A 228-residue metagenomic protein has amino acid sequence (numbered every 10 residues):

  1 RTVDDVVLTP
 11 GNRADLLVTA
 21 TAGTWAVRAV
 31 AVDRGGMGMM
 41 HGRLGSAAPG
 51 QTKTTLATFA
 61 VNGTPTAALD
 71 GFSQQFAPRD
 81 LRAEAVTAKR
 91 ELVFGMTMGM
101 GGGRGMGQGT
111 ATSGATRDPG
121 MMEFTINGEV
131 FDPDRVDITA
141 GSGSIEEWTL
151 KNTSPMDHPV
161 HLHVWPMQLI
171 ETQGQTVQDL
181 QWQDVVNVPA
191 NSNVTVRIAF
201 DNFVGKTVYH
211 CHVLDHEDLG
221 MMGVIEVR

Functional and structural regions predicted by a protein language model:
R1-D157, A199-K206, H210-R228: Extended terminal and domain-junction accessory segments
P166-V204, V208, D215-M222, E226-R228: C-terminal soluble interaction/assembly domains
